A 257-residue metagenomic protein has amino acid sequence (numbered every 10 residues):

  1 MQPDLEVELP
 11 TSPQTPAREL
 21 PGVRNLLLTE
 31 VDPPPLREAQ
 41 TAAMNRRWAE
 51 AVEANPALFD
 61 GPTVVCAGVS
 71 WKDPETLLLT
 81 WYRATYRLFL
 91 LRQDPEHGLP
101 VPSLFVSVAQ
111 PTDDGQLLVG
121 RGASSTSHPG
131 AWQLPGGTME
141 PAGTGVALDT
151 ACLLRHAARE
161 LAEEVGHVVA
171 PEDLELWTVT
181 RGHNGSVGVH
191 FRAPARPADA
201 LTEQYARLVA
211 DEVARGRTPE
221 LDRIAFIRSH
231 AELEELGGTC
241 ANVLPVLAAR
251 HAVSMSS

Functional and structural regions predicted by a protein language model:
M1-W132, T138-R159, H167-S257: N-terminal leader/linker segments that precede catalytic domains of diphosphate-processing enzymes
E164: Short alpha-helical functional segments enriched in proximate histidine and acidic residues
